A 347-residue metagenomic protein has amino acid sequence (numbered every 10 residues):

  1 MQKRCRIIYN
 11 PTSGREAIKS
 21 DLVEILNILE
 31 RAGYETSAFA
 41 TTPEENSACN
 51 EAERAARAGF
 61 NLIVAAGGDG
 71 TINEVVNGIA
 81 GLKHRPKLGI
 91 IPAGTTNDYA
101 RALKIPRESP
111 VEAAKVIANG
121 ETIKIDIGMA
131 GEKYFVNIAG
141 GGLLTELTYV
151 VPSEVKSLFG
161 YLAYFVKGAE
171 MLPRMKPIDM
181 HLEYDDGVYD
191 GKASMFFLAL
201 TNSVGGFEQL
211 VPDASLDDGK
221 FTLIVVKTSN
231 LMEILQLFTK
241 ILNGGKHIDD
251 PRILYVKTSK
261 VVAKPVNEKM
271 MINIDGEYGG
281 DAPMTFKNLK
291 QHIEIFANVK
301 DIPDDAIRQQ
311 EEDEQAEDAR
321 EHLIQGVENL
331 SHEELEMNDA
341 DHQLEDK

Functional and structural regions predicted by a protein language model:
M1-I63, I302, Q310-E311, E317-H322 (+1 more regions): ATP/NTP phosphate-donor binding region
P11, A66-G68, A93: Glycine-rich beta-strand-to-loop/alpha-helix junction loops that act as flexible
R31-A32, F39-T42, G81-L198: Catalytic core of DAGKc-family lipid kinases
G70-H84: Short Gly/Thr/Asp-enriched flexible loops that form oxyanion-binding sites at enzyme active sites
G140, L144, F197-L210, Y278: Glycine-rich phosphate/pyrophosphate-binding beta-alpha loops
V155-A163, L198, P212-E233: Gly/Ser/Thr-rich active-site loops/lids in small-molecule metabolic enzymes that frequently grip phosphoryl groups
Y184, S215, V225-K347: ATP/nucleoside-binding phosphotransfer catalytic cores, i.e., glycine-rich phosphate-binding loops
